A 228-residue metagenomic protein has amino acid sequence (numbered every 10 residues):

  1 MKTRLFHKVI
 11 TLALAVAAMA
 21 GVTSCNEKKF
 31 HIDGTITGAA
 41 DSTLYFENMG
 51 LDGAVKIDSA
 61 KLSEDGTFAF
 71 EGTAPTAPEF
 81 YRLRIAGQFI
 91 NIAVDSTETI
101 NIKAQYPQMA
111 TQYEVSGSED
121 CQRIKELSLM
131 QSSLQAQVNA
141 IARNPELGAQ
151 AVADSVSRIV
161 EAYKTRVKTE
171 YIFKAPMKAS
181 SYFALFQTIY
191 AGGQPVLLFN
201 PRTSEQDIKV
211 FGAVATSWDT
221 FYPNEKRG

Functional and structural regions predicted by a protein language model:
K2-L12: Bacterial N-terminal signal peptides that target proteins for export
A20-S24: C-terminal motif of bacterial Sec signal peptides marking the signal peptidase cleavage site
C25-E170: A non-transmembrane, solvent-exposed segment enriched in polar/low-complexity residues
E161, F173-K178: Inter-repeat boundary and helix-capping residues of tandem alpha-helical solenoids
K168-F173, L185, A215-D219: Amphipathic alpha-helical segments within well-ordered protein domains
P176-L197: Amphipathic alpha-helical repeat scaffolds of TPR domains
P201-G228: N-proximal helix/coil linker or "cap" segments that precede and/or mark the start of modular domains
